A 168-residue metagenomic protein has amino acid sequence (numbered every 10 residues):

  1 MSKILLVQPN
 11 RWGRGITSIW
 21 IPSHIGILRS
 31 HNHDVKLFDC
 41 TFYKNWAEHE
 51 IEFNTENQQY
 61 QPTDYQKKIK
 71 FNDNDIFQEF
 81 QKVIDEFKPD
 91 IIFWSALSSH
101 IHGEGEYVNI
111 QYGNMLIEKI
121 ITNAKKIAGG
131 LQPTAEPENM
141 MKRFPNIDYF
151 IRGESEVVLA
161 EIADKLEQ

Functional and structural regions predicted by a protein language model:
S2-G13, A96-S98: Nucleotide-activated donor-dependent transferases that construct or modify glycoconjugates
S2-K3, D34, E50, W94: Generic N-terminal initiation segments characterized by hydrophobic and/or small/turn-forming residues
S2-L5, I16, T41, F53 (+1 more regions): N-terminal [4Fe-4S]-dependent radical SAM core
W12-I21: Glycine- and acidic-residue-enriched helix-capping/strand-helix junction motifs
R14-G15, V35, N45-E48: Glycosyltransferase specificity loop/lid
W20, H24-L28, D34-K44, K67-Q168: Glycine-rich beta-alpha loop elements in corrinoid/cobalamin-binding modules across cobalamin-dependent enzymes
N45-N74: Charged, often glycine-rich, active-site loop that binds/positions anionic groups
